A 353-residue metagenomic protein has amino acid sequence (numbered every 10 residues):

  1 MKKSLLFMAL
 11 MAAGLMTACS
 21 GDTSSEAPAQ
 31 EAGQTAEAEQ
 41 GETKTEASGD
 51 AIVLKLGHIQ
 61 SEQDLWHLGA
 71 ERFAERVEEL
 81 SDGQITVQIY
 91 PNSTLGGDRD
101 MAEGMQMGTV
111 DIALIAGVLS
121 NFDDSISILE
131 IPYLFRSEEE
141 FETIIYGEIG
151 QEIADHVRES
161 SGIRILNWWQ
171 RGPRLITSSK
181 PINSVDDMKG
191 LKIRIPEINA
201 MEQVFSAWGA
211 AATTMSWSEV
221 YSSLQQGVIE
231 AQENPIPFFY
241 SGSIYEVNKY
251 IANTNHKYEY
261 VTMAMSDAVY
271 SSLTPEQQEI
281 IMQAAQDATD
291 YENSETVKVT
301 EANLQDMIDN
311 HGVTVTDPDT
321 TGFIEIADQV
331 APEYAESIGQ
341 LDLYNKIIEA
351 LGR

Functional and structural regions predicted by a protein language model:
M1-L5: Positively charged n-region of N-terminal signal peptides that target proteins for export
L6-A12: Sec-dependent N-terminal signal peptides
L15-A18: C-terminal motif of bacterial Sec signal peptides marking the signal peptidase cleavage site
S20-G33, G41-E140, I149, R158-E159 (+1 more regions): N-terminal secretory/targeting leader peptides
